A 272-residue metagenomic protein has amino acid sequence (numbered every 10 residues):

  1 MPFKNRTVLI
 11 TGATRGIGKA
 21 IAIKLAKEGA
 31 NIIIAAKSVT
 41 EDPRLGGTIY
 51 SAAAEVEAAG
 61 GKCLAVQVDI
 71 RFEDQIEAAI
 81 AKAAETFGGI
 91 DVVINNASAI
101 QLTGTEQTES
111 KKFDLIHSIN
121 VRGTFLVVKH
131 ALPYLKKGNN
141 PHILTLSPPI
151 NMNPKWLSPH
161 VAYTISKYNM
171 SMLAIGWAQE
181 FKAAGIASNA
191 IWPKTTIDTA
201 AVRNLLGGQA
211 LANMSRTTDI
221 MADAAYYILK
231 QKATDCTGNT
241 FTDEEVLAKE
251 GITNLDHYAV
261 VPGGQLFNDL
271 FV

Functional and structural regions predicted by a protein language model:
R6, G61-K62, G89-I90, L135-P149 (+2 more regions): Active-site loop of short-chain dehydrogenase/reductase
T7, T14-R15: Conserved glycine-rich cofactor-binding loop
E28-S51: Conserved glycine-rich Rossmann-like NAD(P)H-binding loop of the short-chain dehydrogenase/reductase
G46-T48, E77, S98-D114, N151 (+2 more regions): Conserved mid-core segment of classical short-chain dehydrogenase/reductases
E85, S110, I119-N139, N151 (+2 more regions): Amphipathic alpha-helical dimer-interface segment in Rossmann-like NAD(P)H-dependent oxidoreductases
A99, E106-F125, L144, Y163 (+1 more regions): Catalytic Tyr-X3-Lys loop
K136-K137, H142-A183, T195-T196: Catalytic loop of short-chain dehydrogenase/reductase
A190-I191, G208-V272: C-terminal helical subdomain
